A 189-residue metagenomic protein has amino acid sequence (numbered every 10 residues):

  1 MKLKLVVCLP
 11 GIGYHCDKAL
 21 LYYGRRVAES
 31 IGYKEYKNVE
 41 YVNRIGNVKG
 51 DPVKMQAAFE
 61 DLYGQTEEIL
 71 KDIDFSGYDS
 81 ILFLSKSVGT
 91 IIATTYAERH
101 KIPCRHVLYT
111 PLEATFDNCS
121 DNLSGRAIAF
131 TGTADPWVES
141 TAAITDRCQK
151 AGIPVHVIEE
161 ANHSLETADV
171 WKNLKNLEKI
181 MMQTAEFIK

Functional and structural regions predicted by a protein language model:
K2-G77: Serine-hydrolase catalytic machinery in alpha/beta-hydrolase-like enzymes
Y33-N38, C148-T167: Catalytic histidine neighborhood in serine/cysteine hydrolases with alpha/beta-hydrolase-type architecture
K49-G50, A161-N176: Catalytic histidine-centered segment of alpha/beta-hydrolase-like enzymes
S80-F83, H106: Conserved alpha/beta-hydrolase fold motif
F83-T94: Gly/Ala-rich beta-loop-alpha elbow adjacent to hydrolase catalytic centers
K101-E113: A conserved short beta-strand
L123-S124, A129-T131, D135: Short beta-strand/loop motif that positions the catalytic acidic residue of the alpha/beta-hydrolase fold
T133-E139, H163: Acidic catalytic loop of the alpha/beta-hydrolase fold
